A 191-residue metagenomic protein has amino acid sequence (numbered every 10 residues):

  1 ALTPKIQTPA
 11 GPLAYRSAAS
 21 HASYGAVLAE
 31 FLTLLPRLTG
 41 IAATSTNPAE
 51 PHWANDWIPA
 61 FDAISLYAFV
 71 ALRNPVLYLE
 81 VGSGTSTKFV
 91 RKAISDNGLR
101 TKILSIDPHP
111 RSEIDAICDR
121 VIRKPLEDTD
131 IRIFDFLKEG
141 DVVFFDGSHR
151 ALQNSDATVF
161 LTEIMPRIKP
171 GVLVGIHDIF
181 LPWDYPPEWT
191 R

Functional and structural regions predicted by a protein language model:
A1-R191: A short alpha-helical cap/connector motif
